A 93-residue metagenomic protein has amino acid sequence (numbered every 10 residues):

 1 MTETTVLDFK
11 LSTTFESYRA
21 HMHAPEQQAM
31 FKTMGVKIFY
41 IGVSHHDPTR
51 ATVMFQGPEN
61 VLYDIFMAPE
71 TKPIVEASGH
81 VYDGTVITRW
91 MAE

Functional and structural regions predicted by a protein language model:
M1-K72, D83-E93: Short S/T/G/P-rich N-terminal loop/turn motif that feeds into the first structured element of a domain
P73-A77: Short arginine-rich
